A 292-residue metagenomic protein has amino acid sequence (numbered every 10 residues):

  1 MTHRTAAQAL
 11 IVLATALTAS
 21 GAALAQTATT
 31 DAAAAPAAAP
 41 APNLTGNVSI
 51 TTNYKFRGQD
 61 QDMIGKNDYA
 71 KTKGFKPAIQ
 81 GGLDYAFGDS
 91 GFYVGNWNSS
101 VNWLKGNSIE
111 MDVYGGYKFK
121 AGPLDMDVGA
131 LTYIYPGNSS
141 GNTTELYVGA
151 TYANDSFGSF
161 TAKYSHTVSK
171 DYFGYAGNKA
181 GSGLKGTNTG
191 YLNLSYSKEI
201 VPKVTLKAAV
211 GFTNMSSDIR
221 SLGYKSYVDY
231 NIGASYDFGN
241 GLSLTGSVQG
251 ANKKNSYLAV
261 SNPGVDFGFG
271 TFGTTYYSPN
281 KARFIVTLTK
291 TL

Functional and structural regions predicted by a protein language model:
M1-N43: Cleavable N-terminal export/targeting peptides
A33-P36, Q61-T72, F173-G186, D218-G223 (+1 more regions): Solvent-exposed loop segments that connect transmembrane elements
A39-Y54: Transmembrane beta-strand segments of Gram-negative outer membrane beta-barrel proteins
P42, K73-I79, N107-M111, L124 (+4 more regions): Residues that define the transmembrane beta-barrel architecture of outer-membrane proteins
I50-F56, F87-D89, N98-N102, F119 (+8 more regions): Transmembrane beta-strands of outer-membrane beta-barrel pores
G82-D84, Y114-G116, Y147-T151, Y191-S197 (+2 more regions): Outer-membrane beta-barrel architecture
D89-V94, P123-V128, D155-A162, P202-A208 (+2 more regions): Repeated loop/turn-to-beta-strand initiation elements of outer-membrane beta-barrel proteins
I232, Y236-L242, T275-L292: Outer-membrane beta-barrel "beta-signal"
